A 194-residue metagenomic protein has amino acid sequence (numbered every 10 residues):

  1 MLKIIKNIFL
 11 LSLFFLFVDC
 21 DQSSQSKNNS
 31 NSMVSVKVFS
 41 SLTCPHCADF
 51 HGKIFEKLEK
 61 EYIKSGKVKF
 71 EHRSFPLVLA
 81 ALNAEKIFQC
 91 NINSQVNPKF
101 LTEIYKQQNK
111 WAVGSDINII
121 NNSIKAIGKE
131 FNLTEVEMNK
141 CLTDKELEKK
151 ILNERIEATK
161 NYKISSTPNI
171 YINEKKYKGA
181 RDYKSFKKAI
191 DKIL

Functional and structural regions predicted by a protein language model:
K3-L11: Sec-dependent signal peptide recognition, specifically the positively charged N-region followed immediately by
L16-D19: C-terminal motif of bacterial Sec signal peptides marking the signal peptidase cleavage site
D21-M33: Sec-dependent signal peptide cleavage junction
S30-A48, F70-R73: Short active-site neighborhood of thiol/selenol oxidoreductases, capturing the structured segment around
S40, A48-Y62: Typically the conserved alpha-helix immediately C-terminal to a functionally engaged Cys/Sec in thioredoxin-like
K64, K69, S94-P98: Short helix C-cap/helix-to-loop transition motifs enriched in small/turn-promoting residues
P76-S166, Y171-K175, Y183-K184, K188-L194: Cysteine-centric redox/oxidoreductase cores and disulfide-bonded domains
